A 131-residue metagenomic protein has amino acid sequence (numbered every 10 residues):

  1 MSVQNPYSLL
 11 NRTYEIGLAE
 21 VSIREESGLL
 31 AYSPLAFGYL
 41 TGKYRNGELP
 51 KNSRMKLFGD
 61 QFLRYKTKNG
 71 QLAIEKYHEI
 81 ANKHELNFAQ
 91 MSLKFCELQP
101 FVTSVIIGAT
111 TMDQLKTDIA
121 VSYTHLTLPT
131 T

Functional and structural regions predicted by a protein language model:
M1-Y123: Beta/alpha (TIM)-barrel catalytic core signal, keyed to glycine-rich beta->alpha loops juxtaposed to Asp/Glu that bind
T124-T130: Conserved small/polar residues in nucleotide/adenosyl-binding loops
